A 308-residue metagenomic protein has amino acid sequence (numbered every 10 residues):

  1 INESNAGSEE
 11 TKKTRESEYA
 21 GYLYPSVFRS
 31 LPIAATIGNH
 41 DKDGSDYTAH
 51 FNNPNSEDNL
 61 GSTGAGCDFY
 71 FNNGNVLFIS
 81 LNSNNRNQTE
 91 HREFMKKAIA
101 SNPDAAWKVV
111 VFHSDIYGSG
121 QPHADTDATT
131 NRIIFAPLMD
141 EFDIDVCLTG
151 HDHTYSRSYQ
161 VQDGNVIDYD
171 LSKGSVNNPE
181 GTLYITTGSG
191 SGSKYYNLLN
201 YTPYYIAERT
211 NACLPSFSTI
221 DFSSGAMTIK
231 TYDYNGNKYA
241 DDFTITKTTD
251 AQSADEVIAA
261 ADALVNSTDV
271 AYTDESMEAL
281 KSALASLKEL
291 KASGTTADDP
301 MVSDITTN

Functional and structural regions predicted by a protein language model:
N2-E18, A105-D152, Y159: Active-site-proximal segments of metal-dependent phosphoesterases and phosphodiesterases across multiple
E3, S80, T228-T231: Short hydrophobic/aromatic-rich beta-strand segments that constitute the beta-sheet cores of beta-sandwich/beta-barrel
N5-D104, I134, Y159-N211, S216-T219: Extended active-site neighborhood of metal-dependent phosphoesterases/phosphodiesterases
A20, Y24, S45, A49 (+9 more regions): Solvent-exposed, polar/charged alpha-helical surfaces in well-ordered, non-transmembrane soluble domains, broadly
D41-K42, N84-R86, D115-Y117, H153-T154 (+3 more regions): Short, solvent-exposed loop/turn segments at secondary-structure junctions
A65, N87-S101, T129, P137 (+5 more regions): Extracytoplasmic low-complexity repetitive segments enriched in small/polar residues
S114, E141, G225, K230-T249: A recurrent domain-boundary module in secreted/ectodomain proteins
T249-N308: Beta-rich interaction/scaffold domains
